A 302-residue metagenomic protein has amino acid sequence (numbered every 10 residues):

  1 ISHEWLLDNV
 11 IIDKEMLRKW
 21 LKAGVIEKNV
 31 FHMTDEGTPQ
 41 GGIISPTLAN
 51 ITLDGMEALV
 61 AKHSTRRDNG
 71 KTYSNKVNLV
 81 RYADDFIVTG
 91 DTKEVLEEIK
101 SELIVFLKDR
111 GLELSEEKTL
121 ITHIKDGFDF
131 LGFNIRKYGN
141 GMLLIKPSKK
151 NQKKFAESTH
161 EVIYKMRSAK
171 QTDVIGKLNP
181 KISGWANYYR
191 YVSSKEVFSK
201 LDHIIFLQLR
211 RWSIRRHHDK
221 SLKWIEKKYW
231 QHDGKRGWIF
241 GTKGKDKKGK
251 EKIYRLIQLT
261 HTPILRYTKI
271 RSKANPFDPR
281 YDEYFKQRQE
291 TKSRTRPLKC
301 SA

Functional and structural regions predicted by a protein language model:
I1-A302: Non-catalytic terminal/accessory segments
